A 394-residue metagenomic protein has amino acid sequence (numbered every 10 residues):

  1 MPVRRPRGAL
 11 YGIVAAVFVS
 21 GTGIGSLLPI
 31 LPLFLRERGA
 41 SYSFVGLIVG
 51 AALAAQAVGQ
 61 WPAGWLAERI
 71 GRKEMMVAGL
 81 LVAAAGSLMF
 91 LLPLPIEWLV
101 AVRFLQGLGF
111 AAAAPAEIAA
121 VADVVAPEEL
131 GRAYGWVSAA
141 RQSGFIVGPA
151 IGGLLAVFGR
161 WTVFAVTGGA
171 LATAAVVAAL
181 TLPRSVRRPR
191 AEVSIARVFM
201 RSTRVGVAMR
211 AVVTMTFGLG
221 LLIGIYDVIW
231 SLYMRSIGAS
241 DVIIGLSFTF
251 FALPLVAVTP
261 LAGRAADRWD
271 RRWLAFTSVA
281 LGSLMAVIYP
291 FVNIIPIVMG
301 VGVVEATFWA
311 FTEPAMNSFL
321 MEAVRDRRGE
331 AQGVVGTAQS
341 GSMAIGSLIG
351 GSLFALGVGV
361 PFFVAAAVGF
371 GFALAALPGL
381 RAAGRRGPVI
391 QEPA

Functional and structural regions predicted by a protein language model:
M1-R7, P183-V212, P393-A394: Juxtamembrane intracellular "pre-TM" segments in multi-pass secondary transporters
R4-L53, A208-A211, M215, G220-I237 (+1 more regions): Helix-loop boundary and gating motifs at the non-cytosolic
G59-G71, V258-D270, F354: Helix-to-loop junctions at the C-terminal end of transmembrane segments in multipass secondary transporters
G71, L92-W98, D270, F291-N293: Helix-breaking motifs and short loop linkers at transmembrane-helix boundaries and internal kinks in secondary membrane
E74-L88, W273-V287: Structural signature of the two symmetry-related core transmembrane helices
V102-Q142, S318: Cytoplasmic helix-loop-helix junction between adjacent transmembrane helices in 12-TM secondary transporters
V137-A179: Helix-loop-helix hairpin linking two adjacent transmembrane segments in secondary transporters
G169-R188, A375-R381: C-terminal membrane-cytosol helix-exit motif in multi-pass small-molecule transporters
